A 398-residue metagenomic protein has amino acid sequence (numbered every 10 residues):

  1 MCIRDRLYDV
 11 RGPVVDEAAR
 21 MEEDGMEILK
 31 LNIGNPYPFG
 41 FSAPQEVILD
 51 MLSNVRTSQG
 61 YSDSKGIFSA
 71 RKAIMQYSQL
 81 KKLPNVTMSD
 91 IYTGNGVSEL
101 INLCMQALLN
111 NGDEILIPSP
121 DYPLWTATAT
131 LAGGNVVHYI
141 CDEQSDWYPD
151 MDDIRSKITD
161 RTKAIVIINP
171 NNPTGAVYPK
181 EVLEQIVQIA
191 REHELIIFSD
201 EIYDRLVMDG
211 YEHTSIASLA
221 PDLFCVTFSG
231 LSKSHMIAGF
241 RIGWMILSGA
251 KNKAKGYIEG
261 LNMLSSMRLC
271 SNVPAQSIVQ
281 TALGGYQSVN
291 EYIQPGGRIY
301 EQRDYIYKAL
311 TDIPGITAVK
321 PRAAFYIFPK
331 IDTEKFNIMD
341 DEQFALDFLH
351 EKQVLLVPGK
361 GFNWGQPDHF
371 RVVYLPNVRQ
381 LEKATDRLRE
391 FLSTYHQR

Functional and structural regions predicted by a protein language model:
R4-G96, L103, C270, A282-Y286 (+1 more regions): N-terminal small-domain helix-loop-helix segment of the aminotransferase-like
D24, A132, E192-H193, L223 (+2 more regions): Helix C-cap/helix->beta junction micro-motif
L80, R155-S156, N337-M339, D347-L356 (+1 more regions): PLP-dependent enzyme catalytic core of the Aspartate aminotransferase-like
A107-A129: Conserved PLP-anchoring active-site segment centered on the Schiff-base-forming lysine
L131-V137: A short helix-loop-beta submotif of the ANL/AMP-binding
V137, D142-H213: Active-site phosphate-binding strand-loop segment of PLP-dependent enzymes
S218-G297, Y307-A309, L392: Conserved core segment of the aminotransferase class I/II
Q280, G296-Y307, A318-D332, Q366: Conserved glycine-rich beta-strand-loop-beta hairpin in the small C-terminal domain of fold type I
